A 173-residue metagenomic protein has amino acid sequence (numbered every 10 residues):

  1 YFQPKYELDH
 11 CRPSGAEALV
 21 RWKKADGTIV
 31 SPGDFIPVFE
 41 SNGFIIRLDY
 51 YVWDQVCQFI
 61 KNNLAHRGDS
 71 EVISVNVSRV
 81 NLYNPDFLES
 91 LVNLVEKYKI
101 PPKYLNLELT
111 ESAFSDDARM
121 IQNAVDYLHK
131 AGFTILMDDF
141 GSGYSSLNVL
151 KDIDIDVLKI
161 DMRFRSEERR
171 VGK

Functional and structural regions predicted by a protein language model:
Y1-V38, N76, M137: Active-site core of bacterial EAL-family cyclic-dinucleotide phosphodiesterase domains
L8-E17, F44-M120: Catalytic core of bacterial c-di-GMP phosphodiesterases, primarily the EAL and HD-GYP domains, capturing alpha-helical
D34, V38, Q55, N76-V77 (+2 more regions): Cyclic nucleotide signaling catalytic output domains
I36-P37, I46, Q122, D126: Conserved long alpha-helical elements within nucleotide-processing catalytic cores of c-di-GMP signaling and class III
L94-E167: The catalytic core of metal-dependent phosphodiesterases that act on cyclic dinucleotides
R169-K173: Conserved small/polar residues in nucleotide/adenosyl-binding loops
